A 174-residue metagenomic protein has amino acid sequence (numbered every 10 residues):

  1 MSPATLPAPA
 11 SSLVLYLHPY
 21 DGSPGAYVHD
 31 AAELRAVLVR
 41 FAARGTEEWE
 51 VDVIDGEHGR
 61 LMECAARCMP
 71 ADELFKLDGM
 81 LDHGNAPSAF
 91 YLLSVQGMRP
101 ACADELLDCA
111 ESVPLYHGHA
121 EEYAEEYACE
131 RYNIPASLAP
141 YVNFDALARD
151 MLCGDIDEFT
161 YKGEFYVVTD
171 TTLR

Functional and structural regions predicted by a protein language model:
S2-L38, Y166-R174: Short, extreme N-terminal segment that most often corresponds to the first beta-strand
S2-P3, R35-Y132: Mixed-charge (acidic/basic) macromolecular-recognition segments
A4-S12, E121-R174: Acidic, proline/glycine-rich low-complexity IDRs
L15-L17, V28, W49-V53, L77 (+2 more regions): Generic structural hydrophobic/aromatic packing signal, biased to beta-strands
